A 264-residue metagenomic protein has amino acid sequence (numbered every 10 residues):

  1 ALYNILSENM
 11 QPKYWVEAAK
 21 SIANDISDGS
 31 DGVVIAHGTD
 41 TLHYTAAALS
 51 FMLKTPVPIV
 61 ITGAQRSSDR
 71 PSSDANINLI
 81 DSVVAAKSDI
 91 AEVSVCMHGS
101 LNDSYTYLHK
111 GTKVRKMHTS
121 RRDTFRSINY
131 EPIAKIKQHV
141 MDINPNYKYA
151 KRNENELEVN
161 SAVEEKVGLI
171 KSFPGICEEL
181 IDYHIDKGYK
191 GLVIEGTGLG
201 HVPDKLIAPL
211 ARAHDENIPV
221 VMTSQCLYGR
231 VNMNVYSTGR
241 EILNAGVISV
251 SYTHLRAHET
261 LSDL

Functional and structural regions predicted by a protein language model:
A1-D25: ATP/NTP phosphate-donor binding region
A36-P56, V202-L210: Short Gly/Thr/Asp-enriched flexible loops that form oxyanion-binding sites at enzyme active sites
A46-N76, V84-S94, D215-S224: Short, acidic/small-residue loops that bind anionic groups at enzyme active sites
R66-K137: Internal gly/pro-rich beta-alpha loop/helix module that stabilizes soluble enzyme cofactors or their anionic handles
Y107-K190, L199: Accessory alpha-helical/coil subdomains and C-terminal extensions that flank or cap enzyme catalytic cores
G175-E216, M222-L227: Internal helical hairpin/lid segments
Y236-N244, S249-Y252: Interaction/scaffold regions that mediate signaling and macromolecular assembly across diverse proteins
H254, L261-L264: Single conserved hydrophobic/aromatic residue that forms the stacking wall/gate of nucleotide- or nucleobase-binding
